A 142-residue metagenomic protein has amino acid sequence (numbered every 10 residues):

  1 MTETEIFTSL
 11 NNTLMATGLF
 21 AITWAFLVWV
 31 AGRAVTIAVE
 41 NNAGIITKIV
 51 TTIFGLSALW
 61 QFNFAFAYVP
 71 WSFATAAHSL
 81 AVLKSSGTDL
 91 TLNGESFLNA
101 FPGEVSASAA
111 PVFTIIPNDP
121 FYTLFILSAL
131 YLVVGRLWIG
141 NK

Functional and structural regions predicted by a protein language model:
M1-R33: Cytosolic-side membrane-entry/anchor segment at the start of a transmembrane helix
E3-N12, G103-N118: Membrane-interface segments at the starts/ends of alpha-helical transmembrane spans
G18-A25, I53, S57-W60, L124-A129: Residue-level signal for the membrane-embedded core of alpha-helical transmembrane segments, especially mid-helix
F26-T36, P111-K142: Transmembrane alpha-helical segments in integral membrane proteins
A38-L59: Interfacial segments of alpha-helical transmembrane regions
L56-S72: C-terminal TM-helix exit segments that contain a strictly Trp-centered aromatic cap at the helix terminus
V69-F101: Juxtamembrane non-transmembrane "cap" segments at the membrane-aqueous interface of multi-pass membrane proteins
